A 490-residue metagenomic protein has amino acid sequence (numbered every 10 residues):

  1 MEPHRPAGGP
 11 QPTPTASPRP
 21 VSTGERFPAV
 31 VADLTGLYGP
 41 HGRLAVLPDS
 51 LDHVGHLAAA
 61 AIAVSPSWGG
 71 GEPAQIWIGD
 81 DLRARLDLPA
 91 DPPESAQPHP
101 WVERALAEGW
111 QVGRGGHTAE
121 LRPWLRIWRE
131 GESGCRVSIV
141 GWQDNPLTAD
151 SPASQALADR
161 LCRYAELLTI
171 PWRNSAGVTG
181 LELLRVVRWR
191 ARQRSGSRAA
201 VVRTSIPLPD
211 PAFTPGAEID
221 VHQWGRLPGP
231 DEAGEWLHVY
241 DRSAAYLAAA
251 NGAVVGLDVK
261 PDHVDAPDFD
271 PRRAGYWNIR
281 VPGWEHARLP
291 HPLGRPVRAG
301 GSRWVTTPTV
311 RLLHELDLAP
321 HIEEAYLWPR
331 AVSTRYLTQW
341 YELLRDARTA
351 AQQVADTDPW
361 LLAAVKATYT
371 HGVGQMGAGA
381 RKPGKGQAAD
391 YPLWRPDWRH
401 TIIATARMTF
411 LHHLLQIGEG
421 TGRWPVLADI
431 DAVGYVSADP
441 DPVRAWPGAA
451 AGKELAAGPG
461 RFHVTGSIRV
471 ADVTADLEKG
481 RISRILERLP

Functional and structural regions predicted by a protein language model:
H4-P490: Conserved acidic
